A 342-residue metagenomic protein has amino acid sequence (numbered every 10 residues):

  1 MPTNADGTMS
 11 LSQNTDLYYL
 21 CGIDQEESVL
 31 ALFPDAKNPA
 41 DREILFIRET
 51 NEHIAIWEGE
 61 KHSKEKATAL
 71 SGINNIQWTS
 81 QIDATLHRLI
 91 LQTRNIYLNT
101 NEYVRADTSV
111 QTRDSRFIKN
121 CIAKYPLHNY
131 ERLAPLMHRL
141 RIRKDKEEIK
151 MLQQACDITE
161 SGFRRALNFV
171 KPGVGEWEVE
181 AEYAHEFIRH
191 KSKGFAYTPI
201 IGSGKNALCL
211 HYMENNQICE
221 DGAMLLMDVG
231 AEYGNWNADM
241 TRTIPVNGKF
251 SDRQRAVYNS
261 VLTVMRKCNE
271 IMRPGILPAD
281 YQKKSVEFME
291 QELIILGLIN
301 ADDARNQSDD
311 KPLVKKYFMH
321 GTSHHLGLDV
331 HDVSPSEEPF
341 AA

Functional and structural regions predicted by a protein language model:
M1-A342: Active-site neighborhoods and metal-handling regions in enzymes and metal-associated proteins
